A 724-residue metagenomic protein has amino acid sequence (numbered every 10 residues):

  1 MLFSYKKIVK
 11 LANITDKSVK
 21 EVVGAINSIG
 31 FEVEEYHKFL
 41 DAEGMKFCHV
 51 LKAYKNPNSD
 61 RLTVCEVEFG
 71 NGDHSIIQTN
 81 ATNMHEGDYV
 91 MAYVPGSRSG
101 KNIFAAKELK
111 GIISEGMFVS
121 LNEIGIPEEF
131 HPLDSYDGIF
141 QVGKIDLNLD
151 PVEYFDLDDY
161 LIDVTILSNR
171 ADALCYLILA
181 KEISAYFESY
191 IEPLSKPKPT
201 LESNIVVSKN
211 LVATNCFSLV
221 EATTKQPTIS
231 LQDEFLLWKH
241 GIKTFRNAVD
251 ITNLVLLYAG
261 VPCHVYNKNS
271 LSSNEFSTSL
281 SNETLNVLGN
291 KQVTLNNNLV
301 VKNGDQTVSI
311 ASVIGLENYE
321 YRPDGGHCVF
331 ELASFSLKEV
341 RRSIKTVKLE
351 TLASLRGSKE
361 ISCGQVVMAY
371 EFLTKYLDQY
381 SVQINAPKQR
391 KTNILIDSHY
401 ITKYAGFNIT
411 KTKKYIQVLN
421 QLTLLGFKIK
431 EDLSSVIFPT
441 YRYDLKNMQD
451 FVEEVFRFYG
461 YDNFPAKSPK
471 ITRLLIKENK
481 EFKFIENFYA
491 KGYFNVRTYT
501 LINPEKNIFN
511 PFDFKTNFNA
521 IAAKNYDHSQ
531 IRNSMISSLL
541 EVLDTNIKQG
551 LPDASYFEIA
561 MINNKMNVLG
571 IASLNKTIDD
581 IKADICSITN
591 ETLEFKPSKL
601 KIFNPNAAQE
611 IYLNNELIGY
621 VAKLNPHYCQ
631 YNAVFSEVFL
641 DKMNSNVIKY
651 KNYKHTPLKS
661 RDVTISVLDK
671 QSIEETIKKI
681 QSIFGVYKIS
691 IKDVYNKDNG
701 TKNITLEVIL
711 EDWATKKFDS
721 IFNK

Functional and structural regions predicted by a protein language model:
M1-Y461, A466-K477, D527-H528, N575-K576: RNA/tRNA-interacting regions in translation and RNA-turnover enzymes
S28, L424, N590-K724: A carboxyl-terminal module marker
E34-E35, H49-K52, I103, L147-P151 (+13 more regions): Glycine-rich, charged/polar anion/phosphate-binding loops that engage phosphate groups from diverse ligands
L40-G44, K391, I437, R473-E478 (+4 more regions): Beta-rich nucleic-acid/ligand-interaction surfaces
N71, D88, V94, F104-K107 (+4 more regions): Class II aminoacyl-tRNA synthetase-like tRNA-binding/catalytic domains
V152-F155, V207-T214, F427-K430, A560-N564 (+2 more regions): Short, flexible, solvent-exposed loop/turn segments with mixed acidic/basic and small polar residues
G364-D378, V542-F557, F722-K724: His/Asp/Glu-rich mid-to-C-terminal helical/loop segments that flank catalytic regions of hydrolases
I585: Long C-terminal interaction/binding lobes of large macromolecular proteins
